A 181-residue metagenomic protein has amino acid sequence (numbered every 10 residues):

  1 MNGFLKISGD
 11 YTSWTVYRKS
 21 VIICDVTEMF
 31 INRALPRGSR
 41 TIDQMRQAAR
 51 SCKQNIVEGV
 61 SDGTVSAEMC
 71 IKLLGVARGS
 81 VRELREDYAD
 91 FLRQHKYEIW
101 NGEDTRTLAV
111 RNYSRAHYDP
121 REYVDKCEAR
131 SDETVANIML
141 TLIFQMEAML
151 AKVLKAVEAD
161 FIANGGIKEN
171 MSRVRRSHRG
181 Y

Functional and structural regions predicted by a protein language model:
M1-Y181: Amphipathic alpha-helical assembly/interaction segments
